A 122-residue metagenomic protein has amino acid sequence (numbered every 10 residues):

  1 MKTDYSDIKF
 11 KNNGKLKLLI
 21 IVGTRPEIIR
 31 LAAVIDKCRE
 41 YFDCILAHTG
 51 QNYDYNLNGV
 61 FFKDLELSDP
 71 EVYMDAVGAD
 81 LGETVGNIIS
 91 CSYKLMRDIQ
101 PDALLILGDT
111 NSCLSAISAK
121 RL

Functional and structural regions predicted by a protein language model:
K2-Q51: N-terminal subdomain of nucleotide-sugar transferases
Y5, Y41, Y53-Y55, Y73 (+1 more regions): Sequence-level detector for tyrosine residue identity
G14-L16, D69-Y73: Gly-rich Lys/Arg/Thr-decorated short loops/hinges at beta-loop-alpha junctions or inter-strand turns that position
L19-V22, E27-V34, F61, Y73-L122: Active-site and donor-binding regions of nucleotide-sugar-utilizing enzymes
E40-D43, L67-S68, R97: Generic secondary-structure signature for well-ordered alpha-helical cores
T49-Y55, G78-D80: Short active-site-proximal "capping" loops at secondary-structure junctions
N52-S68: N-terminal beta-loop-helix "entrance" segment that forms/cooperates in small-molecule cofactor or anionic ligand
